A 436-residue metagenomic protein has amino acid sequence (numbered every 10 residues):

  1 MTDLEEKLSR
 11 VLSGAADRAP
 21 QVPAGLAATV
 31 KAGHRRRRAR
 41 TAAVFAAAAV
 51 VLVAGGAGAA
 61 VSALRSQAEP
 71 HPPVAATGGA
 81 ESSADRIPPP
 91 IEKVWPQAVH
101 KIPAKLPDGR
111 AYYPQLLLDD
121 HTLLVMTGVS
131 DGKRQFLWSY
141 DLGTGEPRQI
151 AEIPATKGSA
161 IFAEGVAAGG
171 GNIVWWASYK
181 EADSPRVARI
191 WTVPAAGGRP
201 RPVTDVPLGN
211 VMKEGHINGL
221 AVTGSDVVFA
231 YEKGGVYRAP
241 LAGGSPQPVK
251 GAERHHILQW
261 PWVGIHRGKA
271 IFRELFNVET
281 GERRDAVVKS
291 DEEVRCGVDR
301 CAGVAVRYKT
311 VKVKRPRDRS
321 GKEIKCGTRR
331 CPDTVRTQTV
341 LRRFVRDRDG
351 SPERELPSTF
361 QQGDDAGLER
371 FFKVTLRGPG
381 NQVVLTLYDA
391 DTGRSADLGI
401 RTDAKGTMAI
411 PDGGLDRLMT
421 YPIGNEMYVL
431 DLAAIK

Functional and structural regions predicted by a protein language model:
M1-S83, I423-E426, L432-K436: N-terminal export/targeting signals for secretion/compartment entry
G78-P114, G128-T156, E181-V211, A230-E253 (+4 more regions): Surface-exposed loop/turn elements that mediate protein-protein interactions on large endomembrane-trafficking
Y112-D119, E164-G169, N218-T223, H256-I257 (+3 more regions): Structural signature of eukaryotic scaffold interfaces centered on beta-propeller domains
L123-T127, I173-W176, V227-Y231, P261-R267 (+3 more regions): Residue position within the beta-strands of beta-propeller blades
I161, A167, N172-S178: Non-membrane alpha-helical segments in proteins
N210-L220: Fungal eukaryote-biased detector of long internal structured cores
D291-Y308: Short, surface-exposed binding/anchoring microloops in extracellular/periplasmic proteins
